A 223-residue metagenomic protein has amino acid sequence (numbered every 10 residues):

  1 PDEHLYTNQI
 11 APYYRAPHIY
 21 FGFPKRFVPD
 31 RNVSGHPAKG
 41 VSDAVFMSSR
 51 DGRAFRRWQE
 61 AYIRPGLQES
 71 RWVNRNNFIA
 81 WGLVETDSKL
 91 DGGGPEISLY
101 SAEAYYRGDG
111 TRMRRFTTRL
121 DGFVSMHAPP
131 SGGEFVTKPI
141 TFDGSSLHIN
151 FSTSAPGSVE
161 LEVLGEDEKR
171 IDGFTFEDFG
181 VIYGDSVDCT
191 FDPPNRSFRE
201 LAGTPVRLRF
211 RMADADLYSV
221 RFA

Functional and structural regions predicted by a protein language model:
P1-A223: Carbohydrate-active catalytic/glycan-binding domains of CAZyme proteins, especially the secreted or lumenal ectodomains
